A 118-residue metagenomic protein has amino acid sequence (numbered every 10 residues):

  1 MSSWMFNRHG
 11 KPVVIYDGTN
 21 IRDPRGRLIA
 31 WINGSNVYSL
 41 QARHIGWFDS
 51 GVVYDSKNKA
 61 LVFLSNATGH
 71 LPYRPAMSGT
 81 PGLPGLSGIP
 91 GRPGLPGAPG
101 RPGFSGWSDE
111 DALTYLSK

Functional and structural regions predicted by a protein language model:
M1-A30: N-terminal leader/targeting segments and the first structural element of proteins
M1-K11, S50-K118: Long terminal segments
M5, N20-R22, N36-Y38, V53-Y54: Well-ordered beta-strand segments characteristic of repetitive beta-sheet solenoids
